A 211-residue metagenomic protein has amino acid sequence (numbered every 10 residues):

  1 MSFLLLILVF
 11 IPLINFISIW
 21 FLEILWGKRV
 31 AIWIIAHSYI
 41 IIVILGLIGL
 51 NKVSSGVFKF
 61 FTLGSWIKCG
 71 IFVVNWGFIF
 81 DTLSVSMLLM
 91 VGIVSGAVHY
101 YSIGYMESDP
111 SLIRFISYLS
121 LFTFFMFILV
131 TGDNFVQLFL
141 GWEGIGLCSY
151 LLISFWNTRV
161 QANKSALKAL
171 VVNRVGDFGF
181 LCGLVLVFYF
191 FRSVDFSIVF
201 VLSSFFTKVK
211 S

Functional and structural regions predicted by a protein language model:
M1-S211: ...captures the hydrophobic TM-helix bundle architecture rather than a specific catalytic motif, and can also fire on
